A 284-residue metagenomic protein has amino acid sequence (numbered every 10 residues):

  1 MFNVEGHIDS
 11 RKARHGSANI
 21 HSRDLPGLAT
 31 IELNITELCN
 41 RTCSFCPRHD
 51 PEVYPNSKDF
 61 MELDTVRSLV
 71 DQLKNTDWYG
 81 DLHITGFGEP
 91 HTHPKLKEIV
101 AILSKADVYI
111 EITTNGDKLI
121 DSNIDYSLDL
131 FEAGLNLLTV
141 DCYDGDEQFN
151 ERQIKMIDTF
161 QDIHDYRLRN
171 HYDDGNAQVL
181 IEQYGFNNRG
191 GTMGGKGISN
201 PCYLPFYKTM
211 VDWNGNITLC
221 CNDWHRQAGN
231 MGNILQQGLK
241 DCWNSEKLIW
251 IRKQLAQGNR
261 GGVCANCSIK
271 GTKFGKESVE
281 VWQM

Functional and structural regions predicted by a protein language model:
M1-L137, F274-M284: Conserved alpha-helical substructure of the radical SAM core
L33, E37-N40, K196, G258-G261: Processing junctions and N-termini across compartments
C39, C43-C46, C202, C220-C221 (+1 more regions): Short cysteine clusters
V70, H93-F206, D212: Conserved AdoMet/S-adenosylmethionine-binding subsite of the radical SAM
G86, L204-F206, G238: A conserved catalytic-core signature of glycosyltransferases
D158-G191, N222-T272: C-terminal accessory region of radical SAM enzymes
M210-W213, G229-N230, T272-E277: Extracellular/mature segments of secreted proteins
